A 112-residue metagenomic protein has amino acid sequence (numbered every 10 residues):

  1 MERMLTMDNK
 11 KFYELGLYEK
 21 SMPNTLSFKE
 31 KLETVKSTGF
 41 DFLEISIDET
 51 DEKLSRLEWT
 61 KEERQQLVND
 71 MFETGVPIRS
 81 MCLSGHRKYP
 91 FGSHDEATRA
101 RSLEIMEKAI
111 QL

Functional and structural regions predicted by a protein language model:
E2-Q111: N-terminal pre-domain/capping segments
